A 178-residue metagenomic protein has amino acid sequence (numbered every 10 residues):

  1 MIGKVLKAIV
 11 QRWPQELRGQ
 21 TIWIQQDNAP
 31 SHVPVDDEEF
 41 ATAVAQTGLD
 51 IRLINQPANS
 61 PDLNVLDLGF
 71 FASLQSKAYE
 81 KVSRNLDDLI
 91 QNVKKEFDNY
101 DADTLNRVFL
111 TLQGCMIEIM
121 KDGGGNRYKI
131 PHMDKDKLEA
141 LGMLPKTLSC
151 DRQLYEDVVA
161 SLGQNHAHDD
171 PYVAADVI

Functional and structural regions predicted by a protein language model:
M1-I2, I24-D27, A41, N64 (+3 more regions): Mobile genetic element proteins and their domesticated derivatives, centered on retroelements and DNA transposons
M1-W23: Short, basic/hydrophobic alpha-helical segments
K4-K7, R12, F40-D50: Short, motif-level signal for alpha-helix interfacial/capping segments enriched in acidic residues and aromatics/proline
W23, V33-V35, T42, I51 (+3 more regions): Short alpha-helical patches at protein termini and domain edges that function as localization/binding signals
Q25-N28, A43-V65, V82: RNase H-like polynucleotidyl transferase catalytic core
N28-S31, G114-M116: Short, internal active-site loops enriched in acidic
S31-V35, D62-L63, K129: Short catalytic/ligand-binding loop motif for oxyanion handling, primarily in non-cytosolic enzymes, centered on
L66-I178: C-terminal anion-handling pockets and recognition modules
